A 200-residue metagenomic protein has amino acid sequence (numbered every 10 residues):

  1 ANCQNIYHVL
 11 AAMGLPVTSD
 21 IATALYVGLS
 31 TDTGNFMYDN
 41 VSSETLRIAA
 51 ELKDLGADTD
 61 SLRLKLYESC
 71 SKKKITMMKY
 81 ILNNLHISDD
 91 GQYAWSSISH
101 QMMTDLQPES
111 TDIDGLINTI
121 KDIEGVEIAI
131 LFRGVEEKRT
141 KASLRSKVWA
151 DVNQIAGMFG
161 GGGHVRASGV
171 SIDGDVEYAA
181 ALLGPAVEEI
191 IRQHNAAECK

Functional and structural regions predicted by a protein language model:
A1-I48: Short alpha-helices
T31-K200: Hydrophobic helix-and-loop "lid/oligomerization" segment in the mid-to-C-terminal part of catalytic domains
